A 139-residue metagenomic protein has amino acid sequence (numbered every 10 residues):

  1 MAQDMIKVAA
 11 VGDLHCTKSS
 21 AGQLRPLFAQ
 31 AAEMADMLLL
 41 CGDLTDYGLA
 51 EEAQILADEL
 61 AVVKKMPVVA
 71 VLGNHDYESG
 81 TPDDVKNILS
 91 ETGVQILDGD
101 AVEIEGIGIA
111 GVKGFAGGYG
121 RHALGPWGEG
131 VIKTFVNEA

Functional and structural regions predicted by a protein language model:
M1-P67, D76-G80, I132-A139: N-terminal active-site segment of His-dependent metallophosphoesterases
A10, L40, V71, I109-V112: Short glycine/serine/threonine-biased micro-segments
L14-C16, G80-A139: Conserved catalytic scaffold of divalent metal-dependent phosphoesterases
M37, P67-V69, Q95, G108: Proline-centered loop/turn at the N-terminus of a beta-strand
V69-D76, D98-V102: A short, structured active-site edge motif that brings together acidic residues
